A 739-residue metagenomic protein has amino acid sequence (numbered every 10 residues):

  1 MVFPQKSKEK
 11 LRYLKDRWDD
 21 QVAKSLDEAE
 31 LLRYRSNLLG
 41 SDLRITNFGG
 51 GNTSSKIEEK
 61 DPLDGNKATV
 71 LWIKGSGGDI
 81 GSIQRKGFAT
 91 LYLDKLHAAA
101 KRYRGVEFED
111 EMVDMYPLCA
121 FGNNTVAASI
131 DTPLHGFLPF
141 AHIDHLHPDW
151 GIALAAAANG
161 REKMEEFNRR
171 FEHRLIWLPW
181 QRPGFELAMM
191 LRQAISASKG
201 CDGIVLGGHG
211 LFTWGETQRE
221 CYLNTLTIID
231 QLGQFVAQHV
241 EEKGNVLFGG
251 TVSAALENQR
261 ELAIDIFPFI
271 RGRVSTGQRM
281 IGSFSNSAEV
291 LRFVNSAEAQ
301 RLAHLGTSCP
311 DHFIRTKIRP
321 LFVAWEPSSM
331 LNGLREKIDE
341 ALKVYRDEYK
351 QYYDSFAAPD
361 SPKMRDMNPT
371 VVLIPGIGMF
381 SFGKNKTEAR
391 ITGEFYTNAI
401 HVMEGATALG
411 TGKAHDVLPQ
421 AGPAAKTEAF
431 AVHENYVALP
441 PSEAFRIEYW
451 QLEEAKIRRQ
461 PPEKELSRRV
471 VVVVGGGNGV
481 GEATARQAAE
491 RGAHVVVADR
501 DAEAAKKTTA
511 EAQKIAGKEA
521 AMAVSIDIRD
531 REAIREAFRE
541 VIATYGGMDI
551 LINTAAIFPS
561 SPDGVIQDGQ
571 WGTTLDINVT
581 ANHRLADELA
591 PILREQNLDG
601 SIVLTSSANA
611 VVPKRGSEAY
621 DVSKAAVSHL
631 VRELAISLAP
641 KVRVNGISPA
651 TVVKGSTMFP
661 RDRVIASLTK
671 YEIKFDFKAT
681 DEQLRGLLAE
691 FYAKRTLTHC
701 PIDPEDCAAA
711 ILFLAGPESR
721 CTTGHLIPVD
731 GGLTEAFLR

Functional and structural regions predicted by a protein language model:
M1-V471, A483: Glycine-rich flexible loops
P562-L575, Y692: Substrate-binding pocket helix/loop in short-chain dehydrogenase/reductase
G564, V612-E618, H699, P717: Active-site loop immediately N-terminal to the catalytic Tyr-X3-Lys motif of short-chain dehydrogenase/reductase
A586, S623: Active-site helix of classical SDR
S607: Residue(s) in the substrate-gating loop at a strand-loop-helix junction that position the organic substrate next
A639-R643, T722-G724: Short, small/polar-rich loop/turn modules that mediate ligand/substrate recognition or access, typified
I711-L712, T723-R739: Short C-terminal tail/terminal secondary-structure segment of NAD(P)H-dependent dehydrogenase/reductase domains
